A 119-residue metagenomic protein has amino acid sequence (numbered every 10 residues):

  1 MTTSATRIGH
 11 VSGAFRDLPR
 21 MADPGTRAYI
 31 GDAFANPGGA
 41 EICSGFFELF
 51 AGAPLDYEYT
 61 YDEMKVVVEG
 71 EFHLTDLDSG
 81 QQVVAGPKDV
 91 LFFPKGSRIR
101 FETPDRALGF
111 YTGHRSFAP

Functional and structural regions predicted by a protein language model:
M1-C43: A short, N-terminal "cap"/entry segment at the start of jelly-roll beta-barrel domains of the cupin/DSBH fold
G9-H10, G45-F46, V84-P87: Short amphipathic beta-strand/extended segments with alternating polar/hydrophobic composition
I30-N36, A40-T60, P94-K95: Conserved short histidine dyad/triad with adjacent acidic residue
F46, Y59, D76, T103 (+1 more regions): Residue-level recognition of conserved beta-strand positions in structured domain cores
P54, H73, G80, D89-L91 (+1 more regions): Histidine-centered metal-chelating micro-motifs
Y57-T60, M64-P87: A short beta-strand-loop-beta hairpin characteristic of the jelly-roll/cupin
G86-P87, K95-A118: Ligand-binding loop in jelly-roll beta-barrel domains
